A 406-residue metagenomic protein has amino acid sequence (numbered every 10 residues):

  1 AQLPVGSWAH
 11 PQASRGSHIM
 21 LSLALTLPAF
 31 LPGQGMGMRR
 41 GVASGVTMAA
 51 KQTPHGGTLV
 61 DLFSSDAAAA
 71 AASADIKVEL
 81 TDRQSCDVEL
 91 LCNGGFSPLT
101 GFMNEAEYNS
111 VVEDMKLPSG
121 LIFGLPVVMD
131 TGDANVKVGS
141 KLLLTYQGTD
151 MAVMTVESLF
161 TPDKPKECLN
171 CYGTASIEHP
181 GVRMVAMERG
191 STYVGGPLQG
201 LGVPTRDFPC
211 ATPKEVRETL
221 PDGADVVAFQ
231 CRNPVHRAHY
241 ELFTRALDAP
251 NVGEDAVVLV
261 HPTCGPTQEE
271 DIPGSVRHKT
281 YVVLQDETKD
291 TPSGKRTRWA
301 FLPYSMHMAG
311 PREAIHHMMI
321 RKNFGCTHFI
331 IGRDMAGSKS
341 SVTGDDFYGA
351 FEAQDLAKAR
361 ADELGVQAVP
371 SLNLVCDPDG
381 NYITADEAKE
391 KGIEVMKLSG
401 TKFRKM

Functional and structural regions predicted by a protein language model:
A1-S7, A13, M20-M38: N-terminal chloroplast transit peptides
P11, G35-M36, T47, G400: General helical secondary-structure elements
S14-T26, G41-A43, G57, I122 (+2 more regions): N-terminal functional modules and adjacent low-complexity/disordered segments of proteins
R40-A50: N-terminal mitochondrial targeting presequences
A50-M406: Active-site cores that bind ATP or allylic diphosphates and position pyrophosphate for catalysis
